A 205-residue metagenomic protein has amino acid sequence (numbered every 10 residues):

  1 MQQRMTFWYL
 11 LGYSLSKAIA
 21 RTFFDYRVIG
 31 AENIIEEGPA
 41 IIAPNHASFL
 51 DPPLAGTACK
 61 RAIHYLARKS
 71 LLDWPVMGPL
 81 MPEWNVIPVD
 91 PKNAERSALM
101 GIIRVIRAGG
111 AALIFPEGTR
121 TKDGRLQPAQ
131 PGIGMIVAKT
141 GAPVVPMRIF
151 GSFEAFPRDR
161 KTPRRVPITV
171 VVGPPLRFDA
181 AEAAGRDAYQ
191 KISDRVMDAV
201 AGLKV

Functional and structural regions predicted by a protein language model:
Q2-L11, S97-V205: Non-catalytic C-terminal accessory region of glycerolipid acyltransferases and related lyso-lipid remodeling enzymes
W8-S14, R21-T22, I34-N93, G101: Catalytic core of membrane glycerolipid acyltransferases/transacylases, capturing the structured, soluble-facing
R21-I29, N93, S152-A155: Short gly/ser/thr-rich secondary-structure transition/capping motifs
D25, P39, P167-T169: A residue-level signal for beta-strand positions that form part of recognition/binding surfaces within mature
R27, N45-H46, N85, G109 (+1 more regions): Conserved functional loop/turn residues at catalytic and ligand-binding sites
V28, Y65, V86-P88, V144 (+1 more regions): Conserved beta-strand scaffold positions in the cores of enzyme catalytic domains, especially in NTP/NDP-utilizing
A31, N45, R68, K92 (+3 more regions): Generic beta-structure capping elements
E32-I35, T162-P163: A short beta-turn/loop motif at secondary-structure boundaries
